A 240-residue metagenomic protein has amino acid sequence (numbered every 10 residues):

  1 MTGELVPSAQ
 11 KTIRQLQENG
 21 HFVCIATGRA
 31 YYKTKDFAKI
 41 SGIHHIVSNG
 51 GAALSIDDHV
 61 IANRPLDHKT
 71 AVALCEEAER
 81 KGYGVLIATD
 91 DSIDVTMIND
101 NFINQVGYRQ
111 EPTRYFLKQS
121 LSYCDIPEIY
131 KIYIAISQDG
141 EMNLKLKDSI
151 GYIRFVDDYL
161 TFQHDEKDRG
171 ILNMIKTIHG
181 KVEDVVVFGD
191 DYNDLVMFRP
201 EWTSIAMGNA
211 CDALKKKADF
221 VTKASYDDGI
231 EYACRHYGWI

Functional and structural regions predicted by a protein language model:
L5-F102: Active-site phosphate-binding/coordination module
A9, T34-A38, I171, F198-E201 (+2 more regions): Hydrophobic packing residues within well-ordered alpha-helices of enzyme cores
L16, T27, I132, I171 (+3 more regions): Residue-level signal for inorganic ion chemistry
S41-G42, G50, L146-S149, P200-E201 (+1 more regions): Short, structured coil segments at secondary-structure junctions
I43-G51, R64, G107, I153-F155 (+2 more regions): Short hydrophobic/aromatic-enriched beta-strand-loop microsegments
H45, V186, K215: Hydrophobic "anchor" residues on beta-strands that sit immediately upstream of conserved functional sites
E77, K81-P200, N209: Conserved acidic, metal-coordinating active-site core of Asp-based, Mg2+-dependent phosphoryl-transfer enzymes
P200, S204-I205, A210-I240: Asp-based, Mg2+/Mn2+-dependent phosphohydrolase catalytic module
